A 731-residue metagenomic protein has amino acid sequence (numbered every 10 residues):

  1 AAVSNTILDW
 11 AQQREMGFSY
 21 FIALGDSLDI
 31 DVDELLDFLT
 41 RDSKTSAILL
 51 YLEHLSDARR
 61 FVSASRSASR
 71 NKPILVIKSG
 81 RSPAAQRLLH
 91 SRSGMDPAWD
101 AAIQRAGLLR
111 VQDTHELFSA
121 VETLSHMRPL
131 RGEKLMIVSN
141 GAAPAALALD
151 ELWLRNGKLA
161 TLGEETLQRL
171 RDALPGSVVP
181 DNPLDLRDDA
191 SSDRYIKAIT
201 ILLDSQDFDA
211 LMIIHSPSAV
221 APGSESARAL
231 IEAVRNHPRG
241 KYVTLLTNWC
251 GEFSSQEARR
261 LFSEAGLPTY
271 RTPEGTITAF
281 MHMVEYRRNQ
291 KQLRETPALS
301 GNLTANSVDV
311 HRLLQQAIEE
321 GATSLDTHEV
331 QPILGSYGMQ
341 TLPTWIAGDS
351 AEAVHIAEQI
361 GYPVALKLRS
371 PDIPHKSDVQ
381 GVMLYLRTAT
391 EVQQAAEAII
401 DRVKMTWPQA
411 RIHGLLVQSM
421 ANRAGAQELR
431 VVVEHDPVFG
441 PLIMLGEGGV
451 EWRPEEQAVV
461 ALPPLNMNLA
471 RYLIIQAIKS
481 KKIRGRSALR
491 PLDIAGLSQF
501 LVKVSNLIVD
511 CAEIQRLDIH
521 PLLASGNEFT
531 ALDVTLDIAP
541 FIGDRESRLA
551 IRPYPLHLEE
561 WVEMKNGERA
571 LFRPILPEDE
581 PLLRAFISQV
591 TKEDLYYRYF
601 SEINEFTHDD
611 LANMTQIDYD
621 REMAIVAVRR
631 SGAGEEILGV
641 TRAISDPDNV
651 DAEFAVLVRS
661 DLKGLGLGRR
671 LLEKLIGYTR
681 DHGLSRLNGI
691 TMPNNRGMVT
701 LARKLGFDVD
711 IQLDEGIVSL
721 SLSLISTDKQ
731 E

Functional and structural regions predicted by a protein language model:
A1-D533, F541-I542: Catalytic-core regions of core metabolic enzymes, especially those transforming organic acids/acyl-group intermediates
A539-E731: Long, contiguous binding/interaction regions
